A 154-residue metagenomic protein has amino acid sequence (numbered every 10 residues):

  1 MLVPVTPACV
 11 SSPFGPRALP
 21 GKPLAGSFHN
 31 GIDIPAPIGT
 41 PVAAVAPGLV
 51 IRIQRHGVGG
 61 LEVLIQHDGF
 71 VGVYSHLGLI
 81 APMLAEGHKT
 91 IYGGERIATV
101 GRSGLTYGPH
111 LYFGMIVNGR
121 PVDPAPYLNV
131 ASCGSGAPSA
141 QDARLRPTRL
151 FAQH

Functional and structural regions predicted by a protein language model:
M1-L61, D68, G93, R102 (+2 more regions): Surface-exposed, glycine-biased beta-strand/turn segments
H29, H76, H110-G114, N118: Histidine-centered divalent metal-coordination motifs
H29, L64-E86: Active-site region of chymotrypsin-like
P37-I38, M83-L84, G108: Short, small/polar residue-rich loop motifs at catalytic or cofactor-binding pockets
G59-V63, T99-F113: Short, Lys/Arg- and Gly-enriched loop/turn segments at beta-strand edges
L79, I116-P138: Short peripheral tails and domain-boundary helices/loops at the edges of structured domains
A81-E95, G119: Acidic, glycine-anchored pre-beta loop/turn
